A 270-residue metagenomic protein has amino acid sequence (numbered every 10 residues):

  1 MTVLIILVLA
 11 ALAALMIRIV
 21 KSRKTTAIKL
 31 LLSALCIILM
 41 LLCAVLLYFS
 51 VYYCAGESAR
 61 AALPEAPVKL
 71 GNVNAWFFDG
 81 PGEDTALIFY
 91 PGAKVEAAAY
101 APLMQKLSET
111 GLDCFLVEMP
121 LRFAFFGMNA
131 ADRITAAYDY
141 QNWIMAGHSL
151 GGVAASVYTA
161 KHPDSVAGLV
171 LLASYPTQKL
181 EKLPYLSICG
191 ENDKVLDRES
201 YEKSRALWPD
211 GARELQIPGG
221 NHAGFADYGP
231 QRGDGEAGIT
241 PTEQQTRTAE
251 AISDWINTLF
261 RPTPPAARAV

Functional and structural regions predicted by a protein language model:
M1-R18: Membrane-embedded alpha-helical segments of integral membrane proteins
L32-L47: Hydrophobic membrane-insertion alpha-helices, especially the h-region of bacterial N-terminal signal peptides
D84-G92: Short beta-strand element of the alpha/beta-hydrolase
L103, L196-L207: Short alpha-helix in the alpha/beta-hydrolase fold that links the catalytic acid
M104-A124: Conserved alpha/beta-hydrolase
A146-A155: Gly/Ala-rich beta-loop-alpha elbow adjacent to hydrolase catalytic centers
S187-C189, D193: Short beta-strand/loop motif that positions the catalytic acidic residue of the alpha/beta-hydrolase fold
